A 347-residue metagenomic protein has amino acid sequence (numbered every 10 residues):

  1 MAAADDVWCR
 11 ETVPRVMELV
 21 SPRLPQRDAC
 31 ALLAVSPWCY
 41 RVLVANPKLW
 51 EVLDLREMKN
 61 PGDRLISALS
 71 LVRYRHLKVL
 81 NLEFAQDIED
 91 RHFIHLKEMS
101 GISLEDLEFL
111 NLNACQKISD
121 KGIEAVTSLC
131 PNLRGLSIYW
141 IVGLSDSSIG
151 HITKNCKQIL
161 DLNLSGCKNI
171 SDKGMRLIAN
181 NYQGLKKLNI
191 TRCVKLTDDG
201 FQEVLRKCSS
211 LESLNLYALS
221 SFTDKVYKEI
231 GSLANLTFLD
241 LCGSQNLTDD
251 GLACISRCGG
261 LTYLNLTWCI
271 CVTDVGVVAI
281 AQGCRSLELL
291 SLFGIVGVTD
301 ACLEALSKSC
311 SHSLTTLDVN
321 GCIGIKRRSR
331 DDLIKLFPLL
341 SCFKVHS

Functional and structural regions predicted by a protein language model:
M1-G101, E105-A114, S119, I123-T127 (+5 more regions): N-terminal adaptor-interaction module of cullin-RING ubiquitin ligase components
V35, K59-L65, Q86-I94, Q116-K121 (+8 more regions): Short, solvent-exposed loop/turn at the beta-strand->alpha-helix junction within individual leucine-rich repeat
K48, R75, Q86, I102-E105 (+17 more regions): Inter-repeat linker/turn residues at the boundaries of leucine-rich repeats
L53-L55, K78-E83, L107-L112, L136-I138 (+8 more regions): Conserved hydrophobic beta-strand positions in leucine-rich repeat
A68-V72, F93-I102, I123-L129, I149-N155 (+7 more regions): A structural signal for leucine-rich repeat
L110, K121, T127, P131-N169 (+6 more regions): Alpha-helical scaffolds that organize eukaryotic protein assemblies
D274-L292: N-terminal/domain-start segments enriched in small and hydrophobic, helix-friendly residues, covering either
S286-L290, G297, A301-S347: C-terminal interaction modules of eukaryotic adaptor/scaffold proteins
